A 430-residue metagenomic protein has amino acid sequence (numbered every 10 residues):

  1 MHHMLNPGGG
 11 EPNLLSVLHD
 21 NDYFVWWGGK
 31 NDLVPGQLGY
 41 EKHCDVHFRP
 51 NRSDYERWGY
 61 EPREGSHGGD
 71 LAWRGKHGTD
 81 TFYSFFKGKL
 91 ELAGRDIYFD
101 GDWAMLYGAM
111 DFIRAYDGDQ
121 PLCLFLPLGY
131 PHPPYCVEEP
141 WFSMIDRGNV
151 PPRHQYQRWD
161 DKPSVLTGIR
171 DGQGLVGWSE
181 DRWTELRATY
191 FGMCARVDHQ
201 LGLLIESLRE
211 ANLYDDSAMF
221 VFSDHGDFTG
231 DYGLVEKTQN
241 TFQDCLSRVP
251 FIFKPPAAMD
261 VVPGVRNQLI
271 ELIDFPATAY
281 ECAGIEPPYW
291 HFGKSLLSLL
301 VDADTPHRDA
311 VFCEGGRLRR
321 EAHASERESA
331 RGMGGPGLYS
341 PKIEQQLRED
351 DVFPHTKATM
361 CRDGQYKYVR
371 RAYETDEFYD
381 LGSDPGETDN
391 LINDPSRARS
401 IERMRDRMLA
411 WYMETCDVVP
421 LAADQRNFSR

Functional and structural regions predicted by a protein language model:
M1-D96, G315: Catalytic-site neighborhoods of secreted/periplasmic enzymes that process anionic sulfate/phosphate groups
M4-P12, T184-A195, T241-S247, M259-A277 (+1 more regions): A short beta-strand-to-alpha-helix junction
G28-G29, C123-Y130, A218-S223, I252-F253 (+1 more regions): Short beta-strand segments
L38-E61, F99-Y156, R209-A218: Active-site regions of oxyanion-processing enzymes, predominantly non-cytosolic
T79, S84-L126, D181-G192: Catalytic-adjacent loop/helix segments of enzymes that bind and process anionic phosphate/sulfate esters
P134-V137, E206-G264, Q268-E271: Histidine-centered active-site microenvironments of extracellular/periplasmic hydrolases and transferases
L175-D181, E185, L318-S325, A372 (+1 more regions): Long, internal low-complexity/basic segments
Q243-D244, E314-N393, A422, R430: C-terminal, low-complexity/hydrophilic appendages and adjacent surface loops of extracellular/periplasmic anionic
